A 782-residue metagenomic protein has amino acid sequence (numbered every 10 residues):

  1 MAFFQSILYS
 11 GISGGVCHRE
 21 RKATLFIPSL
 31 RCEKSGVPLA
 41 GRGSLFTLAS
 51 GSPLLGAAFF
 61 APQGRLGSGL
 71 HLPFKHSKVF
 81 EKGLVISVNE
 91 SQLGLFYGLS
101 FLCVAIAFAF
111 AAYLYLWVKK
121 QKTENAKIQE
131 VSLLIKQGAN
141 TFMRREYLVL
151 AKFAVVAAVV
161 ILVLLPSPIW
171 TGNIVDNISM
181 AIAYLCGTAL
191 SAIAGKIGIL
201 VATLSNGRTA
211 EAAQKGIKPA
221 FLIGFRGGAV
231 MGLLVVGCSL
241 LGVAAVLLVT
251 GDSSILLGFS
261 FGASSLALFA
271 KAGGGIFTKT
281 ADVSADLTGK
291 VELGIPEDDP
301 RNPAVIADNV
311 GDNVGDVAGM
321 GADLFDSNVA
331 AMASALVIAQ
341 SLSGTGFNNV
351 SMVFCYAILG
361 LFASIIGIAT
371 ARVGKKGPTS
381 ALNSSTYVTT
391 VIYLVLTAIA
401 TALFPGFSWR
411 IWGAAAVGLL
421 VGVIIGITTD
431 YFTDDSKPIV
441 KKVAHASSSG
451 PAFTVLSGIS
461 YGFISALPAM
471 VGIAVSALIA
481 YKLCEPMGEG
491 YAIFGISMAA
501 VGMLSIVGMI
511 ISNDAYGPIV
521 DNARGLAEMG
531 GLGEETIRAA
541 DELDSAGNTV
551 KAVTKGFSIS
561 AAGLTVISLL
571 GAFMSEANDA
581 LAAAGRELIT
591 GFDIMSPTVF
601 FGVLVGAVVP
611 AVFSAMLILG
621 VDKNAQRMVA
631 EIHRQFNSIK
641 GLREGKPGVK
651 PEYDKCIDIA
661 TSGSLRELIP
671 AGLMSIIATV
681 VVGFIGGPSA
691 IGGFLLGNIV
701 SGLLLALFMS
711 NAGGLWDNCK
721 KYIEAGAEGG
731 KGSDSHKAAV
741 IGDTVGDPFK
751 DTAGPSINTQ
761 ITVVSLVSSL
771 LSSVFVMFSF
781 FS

Functional and structural regions predicted by a protein language model:
M1-I12, L25, L30: N-terminal chloroplast transit peptides
G14-K22: Intrinsically disordered, low-complexity regulatory segments in eukaryotic proteins
P28-C32, P38-G51, F60, G64-S782: Hydrophobic packing and interface segments
